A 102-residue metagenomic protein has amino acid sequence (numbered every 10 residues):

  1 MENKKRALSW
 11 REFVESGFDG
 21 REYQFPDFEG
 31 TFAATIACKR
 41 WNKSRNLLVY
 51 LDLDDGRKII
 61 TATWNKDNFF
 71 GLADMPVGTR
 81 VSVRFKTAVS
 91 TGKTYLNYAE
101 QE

Functional and structural regions predicted by a protein language model:
M1-E2, E102: Short intrinsically disordered terminal tails
E2-F32: Short boundary/loop segments of OB/S1/cold-shock single-stranded nucleic-acid-binding domains
Y23, R40, G71-A73: Beta-strand elements of modular eukaryotic interaction domains
F25-R45: Structural detector for short beta-strands of small beta-barrel domains
G30, K66-R84: Short nucleic-acid-contacting surface segments enriched for D/E, G, S/T with interspersed K/R
C38-K66: OB-fold (S1/OB) nucleic-acid-binding surfaces
I59, N68-F70, S90-G92: Eukaryotic short linear interaction motifs
F85-E102: OB-fold/S1-family single-stranded nucleic acid-binding modules
